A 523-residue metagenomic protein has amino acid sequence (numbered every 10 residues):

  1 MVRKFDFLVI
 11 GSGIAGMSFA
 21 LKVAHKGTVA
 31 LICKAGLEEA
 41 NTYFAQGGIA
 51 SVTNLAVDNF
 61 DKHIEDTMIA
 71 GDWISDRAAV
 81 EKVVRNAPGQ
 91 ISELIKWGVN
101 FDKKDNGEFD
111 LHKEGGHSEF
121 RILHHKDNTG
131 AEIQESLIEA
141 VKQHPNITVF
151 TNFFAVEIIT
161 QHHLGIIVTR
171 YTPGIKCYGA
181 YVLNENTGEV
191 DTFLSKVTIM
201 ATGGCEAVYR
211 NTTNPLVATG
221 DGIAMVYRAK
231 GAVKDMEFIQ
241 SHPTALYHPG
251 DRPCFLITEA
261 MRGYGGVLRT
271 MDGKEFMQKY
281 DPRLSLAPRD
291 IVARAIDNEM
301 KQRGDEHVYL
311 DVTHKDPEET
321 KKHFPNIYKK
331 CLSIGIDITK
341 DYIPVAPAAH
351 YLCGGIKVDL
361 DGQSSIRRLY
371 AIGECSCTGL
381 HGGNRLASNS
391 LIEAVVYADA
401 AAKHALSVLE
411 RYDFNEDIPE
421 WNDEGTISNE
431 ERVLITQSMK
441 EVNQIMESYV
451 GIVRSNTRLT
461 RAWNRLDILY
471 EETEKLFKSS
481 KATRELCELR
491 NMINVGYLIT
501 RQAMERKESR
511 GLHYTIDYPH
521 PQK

Functional and structural regions predicted by a protein language model:
M1-D6, K22, T28, G36-E38 (+9 more regions): Glycine- and aromatic-enriched mobile tails/lids
F7-L31: N-terminal Rossmann-like FAD-binding beta1-loop-alpha1 element of flavoenzymes
A35-M68, D72, Q240-P243, D251-F255: Conserved N-terminal glycine-rich FAD pyrophosphate-binding loop of Rossmann-like flavoproteins
A70-D110: Rossmann-like flavin
S75-P88, R121-E139, F150, T212-G220 (+3 more regions): Short beta-strand to alpha-helix junction loop
K96-E189, L194, A201, A245-H248: Conserved redox-cofactor binding core of oxidoreductases
E157-T172, Y178-T187, I336-L380: FAD-site-proximal beta/loop scaffold in flavoenzymes
M225, G231-I338, I343, V395 (+1 more regions): An anion/pyrophosphate-binding glycine-rich loop and adjacent beta-alpha core in soluble alpha-beta enzymes
